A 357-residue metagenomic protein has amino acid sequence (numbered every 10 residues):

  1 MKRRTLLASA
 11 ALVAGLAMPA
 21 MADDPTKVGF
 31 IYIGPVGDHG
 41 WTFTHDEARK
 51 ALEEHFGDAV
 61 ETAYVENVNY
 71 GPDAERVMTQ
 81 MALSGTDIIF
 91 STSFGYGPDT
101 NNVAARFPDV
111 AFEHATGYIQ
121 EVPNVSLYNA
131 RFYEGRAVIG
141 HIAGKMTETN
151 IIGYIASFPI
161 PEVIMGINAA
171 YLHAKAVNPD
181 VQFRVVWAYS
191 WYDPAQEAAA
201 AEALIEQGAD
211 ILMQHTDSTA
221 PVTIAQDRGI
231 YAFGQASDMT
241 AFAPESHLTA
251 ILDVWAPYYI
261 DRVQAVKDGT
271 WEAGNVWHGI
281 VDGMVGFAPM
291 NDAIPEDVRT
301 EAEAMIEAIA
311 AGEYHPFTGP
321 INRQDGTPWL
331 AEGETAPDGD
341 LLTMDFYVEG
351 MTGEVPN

Functional and structural regions predicted by a protein language model:
M1-A22: Gram-negative bacterial Sec-dependent N-terminal signal peptides
A22-N357: A residue-level marker of the well-folded mature domains of exported/periplasmic proteins
